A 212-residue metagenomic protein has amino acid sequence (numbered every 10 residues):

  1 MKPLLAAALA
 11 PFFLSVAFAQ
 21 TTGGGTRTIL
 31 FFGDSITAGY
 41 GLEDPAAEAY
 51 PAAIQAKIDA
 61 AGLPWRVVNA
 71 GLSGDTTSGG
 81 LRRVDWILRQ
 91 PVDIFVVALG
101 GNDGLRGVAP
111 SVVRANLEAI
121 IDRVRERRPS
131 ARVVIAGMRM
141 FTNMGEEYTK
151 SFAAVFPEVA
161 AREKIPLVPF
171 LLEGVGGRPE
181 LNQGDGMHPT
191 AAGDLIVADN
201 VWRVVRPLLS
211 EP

Functional and structural regions predicted by a protein language model:
M1-L4, A131: Positively charged n-region of N-terminal signal peptides that target proteins for export
K2, A10, Y50, I165-V168 (+1 more regions): Hydrophobic alpha-helix-in-membranes signature
P3-L4, F31, A38, I196 (+1 more regions): Short alpha-helical interface patches
A6-V16: Bacterial N-terminal signal peptides
A19-S73, R83-P91: Serine-esterase "nucleophile elbow" of acetyl-processing enzymes
G24, A56, A60-L63, V68 (+1 more regions): Alpha-helical cap/lid subdomain in secreted, periplasmic, or secretory-pathway luminal O-acyl-processing enzymes
G74-S78: Acidic-and-aromatic substrate-binding clefts and catalytic sites of carbohydrate-active enzymes
